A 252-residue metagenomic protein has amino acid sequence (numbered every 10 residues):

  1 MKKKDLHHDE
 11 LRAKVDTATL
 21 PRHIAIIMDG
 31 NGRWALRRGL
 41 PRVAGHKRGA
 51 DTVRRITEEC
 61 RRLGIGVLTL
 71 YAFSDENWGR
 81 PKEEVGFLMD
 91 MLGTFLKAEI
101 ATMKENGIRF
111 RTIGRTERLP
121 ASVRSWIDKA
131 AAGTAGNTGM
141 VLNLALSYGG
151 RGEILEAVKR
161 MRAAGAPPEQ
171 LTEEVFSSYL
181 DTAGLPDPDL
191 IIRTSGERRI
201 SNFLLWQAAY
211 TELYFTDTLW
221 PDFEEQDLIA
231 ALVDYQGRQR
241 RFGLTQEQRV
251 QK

Functional and structural regions predicted by a protein language model:
M1-K252: Flexible, compositionally biased loop and terminal segments
